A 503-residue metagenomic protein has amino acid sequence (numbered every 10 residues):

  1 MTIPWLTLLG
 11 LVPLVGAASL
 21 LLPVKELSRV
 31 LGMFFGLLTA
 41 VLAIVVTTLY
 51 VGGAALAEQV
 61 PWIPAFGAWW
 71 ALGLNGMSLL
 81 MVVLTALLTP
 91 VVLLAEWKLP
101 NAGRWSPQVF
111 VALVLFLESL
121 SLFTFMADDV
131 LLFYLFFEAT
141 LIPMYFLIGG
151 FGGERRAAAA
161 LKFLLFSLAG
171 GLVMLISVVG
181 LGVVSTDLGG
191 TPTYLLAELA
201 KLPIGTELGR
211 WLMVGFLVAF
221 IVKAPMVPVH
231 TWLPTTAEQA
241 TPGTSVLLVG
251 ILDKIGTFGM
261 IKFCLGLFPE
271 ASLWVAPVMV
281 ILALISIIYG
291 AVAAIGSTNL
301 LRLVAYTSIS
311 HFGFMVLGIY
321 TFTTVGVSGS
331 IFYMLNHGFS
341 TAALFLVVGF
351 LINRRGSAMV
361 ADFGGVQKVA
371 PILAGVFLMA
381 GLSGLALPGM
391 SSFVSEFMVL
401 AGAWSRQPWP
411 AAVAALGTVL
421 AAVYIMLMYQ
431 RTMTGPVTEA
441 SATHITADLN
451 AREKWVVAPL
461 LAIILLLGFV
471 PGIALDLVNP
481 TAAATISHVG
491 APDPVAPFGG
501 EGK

Functional and structural regions predicted by a protein language model:
M1, L122-D128, I261-V275, M315-L335 (+1 more regions): Helix-coil boundary and interhelical linker segments in multi-pass alpha-helical membrane proteins
M1-V12, G76-T85, V130-P143, G209-V222 (+2 more regions): Structural signature of hydrophobic alpha-helical transmembrane segments
M1-W5, S19-A112, D187, T191-A200 (+1 more regions): Transmembrane helix-loop-helix hairpins at membrane boundaries of multipass inner-membrane proteins
T7-L21, M33-T48, V82-K98, L117-E118 (+5 more regions): Central hydrophobic cores of alpha-helical transmembrane segments in multi-pass inner-membrane proteins across all
G16-S28, P90-A102, Y145-R155, K223-E238 (+2 more regions): C-terminal ends of transmembrane helices
L27, V109-F116, L120-L208, V222 (+1 more regions): Alpha-helical multi-pass transmembrane bundles of energy-transducing inner-membrane proteins
V51-W69, L172-H230, T235, M260-V278 (+5 more regions): Juxtamembrane/interfacial segments at transmembrane-helix boundaries in multi-pass membrane proteins
V227, T341-V347, A411-I445: Predominantly late transmembrane helices and immediately cytosolic-facing juxtamembrane segments
